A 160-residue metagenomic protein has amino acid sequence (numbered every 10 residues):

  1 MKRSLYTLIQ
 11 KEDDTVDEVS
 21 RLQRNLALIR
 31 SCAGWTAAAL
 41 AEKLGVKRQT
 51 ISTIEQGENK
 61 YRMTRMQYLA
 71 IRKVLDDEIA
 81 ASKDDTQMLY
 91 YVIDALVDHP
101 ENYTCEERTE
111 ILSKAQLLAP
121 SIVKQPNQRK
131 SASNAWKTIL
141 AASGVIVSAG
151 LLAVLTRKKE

Functional and structural regions predicted by a protein language model:
M1-R3, D98-E160: Intrinsically disordered, low-complexity tails and linkers flanking structured cores
K2-C32: A short, Lys/Arg-rich alpha-helix, primarily the initiator
L26, A37, R48, Y68: Helix-turn-helix DNA-binding elements, focusing on the entry/boundary residues of the two helices that contact DNA
A27, G34-T36, E55-Q56: Long, helix-rich, hydrophobic modules that act as membrane-proximal anchors or helical bundle/coiled-coil regulators
A38-E42: Short alpha-helical "recognition helix" segments of helix-turn-helix
G45-M63: Recognition helix of helix-turn-helix/homeodomain-like DNA-binding domains that insert into the DNA major groove
M63-K83: DNA major-groove recognition helix of helix-turn-helix/homeodomain DNA-binding modules
